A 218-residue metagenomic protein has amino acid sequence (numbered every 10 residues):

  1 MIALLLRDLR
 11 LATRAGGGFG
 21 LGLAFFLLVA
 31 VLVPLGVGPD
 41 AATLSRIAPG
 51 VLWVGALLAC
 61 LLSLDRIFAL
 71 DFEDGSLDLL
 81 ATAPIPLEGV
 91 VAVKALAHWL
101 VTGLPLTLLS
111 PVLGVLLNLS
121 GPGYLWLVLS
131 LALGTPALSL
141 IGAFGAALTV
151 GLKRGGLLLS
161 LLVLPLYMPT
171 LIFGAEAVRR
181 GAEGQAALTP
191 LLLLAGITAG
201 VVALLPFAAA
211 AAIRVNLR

Functional and structural regions predicted by a protein language model:
M1-G22: Aromatic- and glycine-rich beta-strand/loop motifs that create alpha-glucan
R10, R14-G17, E88-P105, S130: Alpha-helical transmembrane segments of multi-pass membrane proteins
A12, L61-A81: Transmembrane helix boundary and interhelical loop/hinge segments in multi-pass membrane proteins
G16-G38, W53-A56, L162, L166-F173 (+1 more regions): Hydrophobic alpha-helical transmembrane segments of multi-pass membrane transport/permease proteins
A48-L64, F68: Long, hydrophobic alpha-helical segments
A92-L117, A137, I141, G174-A175: Hydrophobic alpha-helical transmembrane segments that constitute the membrane-spanning cores of multi-pass membrane
S130-L164, R214-R218: A structural motif at transmembrane helix-loop-helix junctions in multipass membrane proteins
V202-R218: Junction motif at the cytosolic side of a transmembrane helix
